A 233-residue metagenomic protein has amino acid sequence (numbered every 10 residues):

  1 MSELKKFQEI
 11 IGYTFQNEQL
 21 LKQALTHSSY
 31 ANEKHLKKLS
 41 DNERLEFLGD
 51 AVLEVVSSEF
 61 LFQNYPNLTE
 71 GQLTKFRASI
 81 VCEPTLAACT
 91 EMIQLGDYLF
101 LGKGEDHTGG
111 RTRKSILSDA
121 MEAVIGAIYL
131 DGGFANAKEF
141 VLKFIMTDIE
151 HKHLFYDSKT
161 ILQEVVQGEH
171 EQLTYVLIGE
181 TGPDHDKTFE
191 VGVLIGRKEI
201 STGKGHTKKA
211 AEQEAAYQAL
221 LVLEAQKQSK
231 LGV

Functional and structural regions predicted by a protein language model:
M1-V233: Double-stranded RNA-binding/processing signature
